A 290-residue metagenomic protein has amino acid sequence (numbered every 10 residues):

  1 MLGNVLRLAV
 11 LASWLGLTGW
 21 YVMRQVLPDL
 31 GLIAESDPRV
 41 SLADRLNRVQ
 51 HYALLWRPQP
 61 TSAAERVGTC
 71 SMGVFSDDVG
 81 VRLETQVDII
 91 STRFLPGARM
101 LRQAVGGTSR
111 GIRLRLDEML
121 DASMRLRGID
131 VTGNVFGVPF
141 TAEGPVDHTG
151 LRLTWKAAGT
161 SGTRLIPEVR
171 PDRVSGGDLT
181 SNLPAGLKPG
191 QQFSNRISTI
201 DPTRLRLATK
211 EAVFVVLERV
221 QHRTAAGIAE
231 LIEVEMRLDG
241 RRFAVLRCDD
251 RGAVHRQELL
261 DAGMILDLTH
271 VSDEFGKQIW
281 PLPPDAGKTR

Functional and structural regions predicted by a protein language model:
L2-H148, G186-R290: Acidic, serine/threonine-rich low-complexity disordered tracts
T141-S161: Glycine- and acidic-residue-rich phosphate-binding/metal-coordinating active-site segment common to enzymes that handle
T154-G159, L179-A185, P281-K288: Short, surface-exposed secondary-structure junctions/capping segments
G159-R170: Acidic/charged, solvent-exposed loop-and-adjacent secondary-structure segments enriched in E/D, K/R, S/T, and G/P
D172-Q192: Beta-strand/loop-rich accessory regions of lumenal/periplasmic or secreted enzymes, predominantly carbohydrate-active
